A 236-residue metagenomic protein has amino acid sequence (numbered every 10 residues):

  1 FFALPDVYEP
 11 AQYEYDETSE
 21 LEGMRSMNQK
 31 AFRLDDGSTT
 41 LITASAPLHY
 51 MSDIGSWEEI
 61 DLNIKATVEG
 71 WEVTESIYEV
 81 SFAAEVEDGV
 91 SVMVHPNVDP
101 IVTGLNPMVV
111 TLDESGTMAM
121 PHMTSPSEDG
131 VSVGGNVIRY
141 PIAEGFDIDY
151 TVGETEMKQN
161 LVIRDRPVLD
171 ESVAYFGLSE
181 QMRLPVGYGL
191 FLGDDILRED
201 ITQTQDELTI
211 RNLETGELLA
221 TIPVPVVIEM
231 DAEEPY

Functional and structural regions predicted by a protein language model:
F1-Y236: Residues that cap or anchor secondary-structure elements
